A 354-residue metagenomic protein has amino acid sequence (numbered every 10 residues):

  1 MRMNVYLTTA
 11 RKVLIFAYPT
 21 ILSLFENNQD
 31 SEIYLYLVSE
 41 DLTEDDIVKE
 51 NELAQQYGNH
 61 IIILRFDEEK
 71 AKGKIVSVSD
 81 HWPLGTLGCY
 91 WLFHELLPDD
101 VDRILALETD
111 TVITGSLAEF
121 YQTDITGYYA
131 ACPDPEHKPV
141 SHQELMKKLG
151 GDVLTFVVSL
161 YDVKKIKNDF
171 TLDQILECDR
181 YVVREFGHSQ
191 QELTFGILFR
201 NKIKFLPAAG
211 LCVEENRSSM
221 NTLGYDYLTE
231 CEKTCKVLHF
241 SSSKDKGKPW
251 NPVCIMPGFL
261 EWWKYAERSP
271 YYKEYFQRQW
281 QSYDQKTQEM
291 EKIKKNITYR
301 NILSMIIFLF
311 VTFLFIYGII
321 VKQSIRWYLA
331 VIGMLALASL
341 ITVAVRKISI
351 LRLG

Functional and structural regions predicted by a protein language model:
R2, L7-T9, P19, N168-G354: A glycosyltransferase accessory/donor-loop signature
S23-S31: Short, acidic, metal-binding catalytic loop of nucleotide-sugar glycosyltransferases
Y34-D41, A131-C132: Short internal beta-strands
D46, E52-L97: Active-site-proximal specificity loops/subdomain of glycosyltransferases
D67-E69, G85-K138, G151, S159-Y161: GT-A fold catalytic core of metal-dependent nucleotide-sugar glycosyltransferases, centered on the diacidic
K74-L84, E144-K148, M220-Y225: Short, surface-exposed amphipathic charged segments that create phosphate/polyanion-binding patches used for binding
A130-G150, K244, K248-L260: A short, conserved beta-to-alpha structural element at the edge of catalytic cores that scaffolds binding
V158-F170: Conserved nucleotide-sugar donor-binding and metal-coordinating catalytic region shared by glycosyltransferases
